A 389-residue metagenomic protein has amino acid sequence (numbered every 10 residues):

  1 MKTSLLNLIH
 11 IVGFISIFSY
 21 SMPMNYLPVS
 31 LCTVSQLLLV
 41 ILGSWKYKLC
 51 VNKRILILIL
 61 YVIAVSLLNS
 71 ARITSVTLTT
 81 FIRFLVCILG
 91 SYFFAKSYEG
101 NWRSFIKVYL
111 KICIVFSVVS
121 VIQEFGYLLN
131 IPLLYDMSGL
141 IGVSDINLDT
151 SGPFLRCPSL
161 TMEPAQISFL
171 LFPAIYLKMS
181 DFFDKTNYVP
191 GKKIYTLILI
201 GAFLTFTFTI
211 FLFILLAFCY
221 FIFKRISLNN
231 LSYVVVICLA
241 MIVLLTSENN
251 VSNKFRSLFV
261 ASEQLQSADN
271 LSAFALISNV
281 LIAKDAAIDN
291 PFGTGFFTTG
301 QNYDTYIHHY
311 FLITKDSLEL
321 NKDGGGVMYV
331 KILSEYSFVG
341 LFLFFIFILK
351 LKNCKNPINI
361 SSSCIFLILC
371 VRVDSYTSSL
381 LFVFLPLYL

Functional and structural regions predicted by a protein language model:
T3-M22, S35-S91, V118: N-terminal hydrophobic segments of proteins, predominantly signal-anchor/transmembrane helices of inner/organellar
Y20-T33, R72-R83, M162-F169, P190-K224 (+2 more regions): Helix-loop-helix junctions and helix-breaking kinks within/between transmembrane helices of multi-pass membrane
L37-V40, F218, S361-L389: Transmembrane alpha-helices of multi-pass inner-membrane enzymes
I41-G43, S70-G126, F344-F347, L369: Transmembrane alpha-helical segments and their membrane-water interfaces
L67-N69, I122, Y127-L128, K224-Q266 (+1 more regions): A membrane-periplasm/extracellular boundary helix in multi-pass inner-membrane enzymes that assemble envelope glycans
K107-Y135, D149-P153, S159-F206, I210-F223: Alpha-helical transmembrane segments of multi-pass inner-membrane proteins
N187-G191, L215-F223, L228-V235, Y329-L367: Hydrophobic transmembrane alpha-helices and their immediate junctions
L265-Y336: Long extracytoplasmic/lumenal interhelical loops at the membrane interface of multi-pass membrane proteins
